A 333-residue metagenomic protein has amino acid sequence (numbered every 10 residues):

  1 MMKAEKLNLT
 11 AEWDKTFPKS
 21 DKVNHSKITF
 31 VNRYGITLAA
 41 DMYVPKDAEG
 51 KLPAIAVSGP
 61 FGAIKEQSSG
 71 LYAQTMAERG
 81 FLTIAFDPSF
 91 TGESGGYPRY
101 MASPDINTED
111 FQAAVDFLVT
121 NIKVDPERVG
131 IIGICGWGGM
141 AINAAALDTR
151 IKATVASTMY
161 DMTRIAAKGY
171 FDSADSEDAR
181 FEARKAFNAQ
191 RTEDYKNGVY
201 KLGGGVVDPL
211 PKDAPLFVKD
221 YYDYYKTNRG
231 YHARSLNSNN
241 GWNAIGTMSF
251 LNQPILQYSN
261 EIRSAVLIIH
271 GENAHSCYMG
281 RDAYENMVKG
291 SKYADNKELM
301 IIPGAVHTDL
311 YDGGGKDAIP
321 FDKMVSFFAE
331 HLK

Functional and structural regions predicted by a protein language model:
A4-G50: N-terminal cap/lid segment of alpha/beta-hydrolase-fold proteins
K51-P60: Short beta-strand element of the alpha/beta-hydrolase
G62-Q74, P88, G280: The serine-hydrolase catalytic nucleophile loop
T75-G95: Conserved alpha/beta-hydrolase
M101-I122: Alpha/beta-hydrolase active-site loop
I142-T227: Alpha/beta-hydrolase-fold enzymes
I262, I268-H270: Short beta-strand/loop motif that positions the catalytic acidic residue of the alpha/beta-hydrolase fold
A305-D317: Catalytic histidine-centered segment of alpha/beta-hydrolase-like enzymes
